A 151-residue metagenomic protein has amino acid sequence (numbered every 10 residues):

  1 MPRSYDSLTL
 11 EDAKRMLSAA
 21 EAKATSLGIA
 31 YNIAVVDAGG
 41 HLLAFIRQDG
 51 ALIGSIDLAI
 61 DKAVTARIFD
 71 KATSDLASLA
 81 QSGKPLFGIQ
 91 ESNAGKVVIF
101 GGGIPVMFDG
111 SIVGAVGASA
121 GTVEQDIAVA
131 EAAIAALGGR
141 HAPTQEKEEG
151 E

Functional and structural regions predicted by a protein language model:
M1-E151: Flexible, solvent-exposed loop/hinge segments and secondary-structure transition points
